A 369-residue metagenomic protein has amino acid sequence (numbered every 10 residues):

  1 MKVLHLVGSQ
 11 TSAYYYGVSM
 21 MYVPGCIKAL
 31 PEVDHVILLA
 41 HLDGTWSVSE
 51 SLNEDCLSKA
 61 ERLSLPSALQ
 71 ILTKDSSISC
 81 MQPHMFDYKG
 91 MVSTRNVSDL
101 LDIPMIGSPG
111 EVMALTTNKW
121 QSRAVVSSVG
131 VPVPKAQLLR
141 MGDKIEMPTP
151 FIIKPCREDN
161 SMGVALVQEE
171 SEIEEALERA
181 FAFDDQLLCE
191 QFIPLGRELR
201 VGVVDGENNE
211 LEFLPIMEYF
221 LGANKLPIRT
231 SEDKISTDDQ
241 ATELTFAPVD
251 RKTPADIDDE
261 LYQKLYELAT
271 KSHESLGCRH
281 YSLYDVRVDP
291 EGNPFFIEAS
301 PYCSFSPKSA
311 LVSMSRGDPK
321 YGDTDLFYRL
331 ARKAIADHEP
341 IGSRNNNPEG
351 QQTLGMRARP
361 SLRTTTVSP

Functional and structural regions predicted by a protein language model:
M1-G8, M113-L199, D205-E210, Y266: Active-site nucleotide/adenylate-binding loops and adjacent lid/helix of ATP-dependent enzymes
M1-I106, E111: ATP-binding N-terminal substructure of ATP-dependent carboxylate-amine bond-forming enzymes
I37-L38, L187-E190, L199-R200, G277-E291: A short glycine-rich, hydrophobically flanked beta-strand micro-motif that places a catalytic Asp/Glu for divalent metal
V97, V125, M314: Hydrophobic/aromatic ligand-binding patch that stacks against planar heteroaromatic rings of cofactors or nucleotides
P109-A114, Y219-F220: Short, acidic/turn-prone active-site loops that include or flank metal/cofactor- and phosphate-binding residues
E170-V249, E260-K264, N293-F295: Phosphate-binding site of ATP-dependent enzymes
D256, E260, R279, V288-P369: C-terminal active-site "lid" helix and adjoining low-complexity regulatory extension at the edge of ATP-using catalytic
L268-E274: Short, basic/aromatic recognition patches
